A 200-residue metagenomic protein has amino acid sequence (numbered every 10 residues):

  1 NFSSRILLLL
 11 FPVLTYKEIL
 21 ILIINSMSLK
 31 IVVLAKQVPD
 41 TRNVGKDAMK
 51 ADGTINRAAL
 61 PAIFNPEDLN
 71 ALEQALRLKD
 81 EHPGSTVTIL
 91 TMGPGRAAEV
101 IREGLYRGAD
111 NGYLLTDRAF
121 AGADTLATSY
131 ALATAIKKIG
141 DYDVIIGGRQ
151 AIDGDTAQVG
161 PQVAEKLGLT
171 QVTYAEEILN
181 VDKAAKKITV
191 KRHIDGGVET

Functional and structural regions predicted by a protein language model:
N1-T15, I19-I23: Hydrophobic alpha-helical signal peptides and transmembrane signal-/tail-anchor segments that drive secretory-pathway
Y16, L20-T200: N-terminal glycine-rich FAD/FM-binding segment characteristic of electron-transfer flavoproteins
